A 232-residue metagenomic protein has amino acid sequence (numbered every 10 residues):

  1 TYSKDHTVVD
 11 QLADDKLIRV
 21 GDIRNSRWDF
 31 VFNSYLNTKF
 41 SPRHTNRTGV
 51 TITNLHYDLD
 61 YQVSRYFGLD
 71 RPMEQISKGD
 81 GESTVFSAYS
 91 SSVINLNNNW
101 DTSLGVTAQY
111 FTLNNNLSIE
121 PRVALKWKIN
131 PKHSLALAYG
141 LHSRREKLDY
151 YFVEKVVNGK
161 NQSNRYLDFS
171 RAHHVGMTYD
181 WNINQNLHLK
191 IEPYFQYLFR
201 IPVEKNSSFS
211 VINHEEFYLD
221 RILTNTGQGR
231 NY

Functional and structural regions predicted by a protein language model:
T1-N114, K128, L187-K190, Y232: Face-selective signature of the C-terminal outer-membrane beta-barrel domain
K4, V9-R19, V63-P72, E120-A124 (+2 more regions): Flexible, surface-exposed loop regions and adjacent strand-edge segments of Gram-negative outer-membrane beta-barrel
N25, D29-Y35, I76-G81, V85-S87 (+3 more regions): Outer membrane beta-barrel strand-and-loop segments of large Gram-negative receptors, especially TonB-dependent
V63-S64, T112, K132-V175, F195-T224: Surface-exposed extracellular loop regions of Gram-negative outer-membrane beta-barrel proteins, predominantly
A88-N95, S118-K128, L135, I212: Feature captures outer-membrane beta-barrel proteins of Gram-negative bacteria and organelles
S118, H174, W181, L187-H188: Subset of outer-membrane beta-barrel
